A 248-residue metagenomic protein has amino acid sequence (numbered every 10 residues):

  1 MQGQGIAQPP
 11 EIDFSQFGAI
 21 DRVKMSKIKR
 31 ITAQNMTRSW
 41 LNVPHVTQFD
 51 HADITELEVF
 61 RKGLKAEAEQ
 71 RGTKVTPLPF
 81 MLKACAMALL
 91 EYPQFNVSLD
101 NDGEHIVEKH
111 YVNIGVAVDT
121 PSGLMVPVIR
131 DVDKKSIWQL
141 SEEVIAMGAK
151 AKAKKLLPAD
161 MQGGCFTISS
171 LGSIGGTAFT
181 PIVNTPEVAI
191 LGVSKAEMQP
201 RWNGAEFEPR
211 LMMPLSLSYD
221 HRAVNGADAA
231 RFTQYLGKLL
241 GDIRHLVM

Functional and structural regions predicted by a protein language model:
M1-M248: C-terminal catalytic/motor cores of large multi-domain enzyme assemblies
